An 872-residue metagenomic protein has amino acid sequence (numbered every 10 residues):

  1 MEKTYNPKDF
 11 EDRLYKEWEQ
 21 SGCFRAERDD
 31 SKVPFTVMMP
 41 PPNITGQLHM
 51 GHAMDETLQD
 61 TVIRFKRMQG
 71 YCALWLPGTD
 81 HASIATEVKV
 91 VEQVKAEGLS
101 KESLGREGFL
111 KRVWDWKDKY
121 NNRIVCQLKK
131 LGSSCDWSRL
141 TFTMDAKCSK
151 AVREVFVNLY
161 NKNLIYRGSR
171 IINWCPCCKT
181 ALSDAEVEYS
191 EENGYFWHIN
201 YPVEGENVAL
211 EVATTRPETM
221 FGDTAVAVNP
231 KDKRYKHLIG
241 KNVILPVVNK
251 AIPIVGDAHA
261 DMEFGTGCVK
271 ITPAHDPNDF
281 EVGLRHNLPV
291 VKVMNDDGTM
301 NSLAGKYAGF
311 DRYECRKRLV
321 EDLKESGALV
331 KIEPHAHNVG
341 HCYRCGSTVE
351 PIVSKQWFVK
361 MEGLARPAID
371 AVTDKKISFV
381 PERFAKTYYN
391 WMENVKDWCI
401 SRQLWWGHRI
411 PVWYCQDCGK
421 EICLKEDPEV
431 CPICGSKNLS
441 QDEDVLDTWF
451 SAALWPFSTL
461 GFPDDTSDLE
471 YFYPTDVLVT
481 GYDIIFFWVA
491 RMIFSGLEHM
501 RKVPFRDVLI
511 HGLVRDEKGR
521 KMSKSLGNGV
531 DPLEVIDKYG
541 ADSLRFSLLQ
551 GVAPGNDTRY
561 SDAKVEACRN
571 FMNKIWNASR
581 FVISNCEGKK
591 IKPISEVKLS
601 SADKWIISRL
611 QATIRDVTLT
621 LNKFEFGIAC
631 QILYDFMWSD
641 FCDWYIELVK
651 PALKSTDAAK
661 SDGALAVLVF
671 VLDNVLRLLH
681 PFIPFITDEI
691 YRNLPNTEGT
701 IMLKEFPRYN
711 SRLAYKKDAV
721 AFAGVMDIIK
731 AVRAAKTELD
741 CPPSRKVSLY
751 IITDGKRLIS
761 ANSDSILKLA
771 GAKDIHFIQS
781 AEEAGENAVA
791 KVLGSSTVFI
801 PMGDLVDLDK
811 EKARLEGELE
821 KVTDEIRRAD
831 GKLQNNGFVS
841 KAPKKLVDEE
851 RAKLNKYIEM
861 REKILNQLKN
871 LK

Functional and structural regions predicted by a protein language model:
M1-K231, T272-R285, P289-A304, A328-A368 (+7 more regions): N-terminal, positively charged nucleic-acid-binding surface of large information/translation enzymes
M1-N6, D370-E382: Short, contiguous pre-domain boundary segments
S31-M39, T61, E97-L99, V125-G132 (+9 more regions): Active-site-adjacent bridging/hinge elements
G51-I63, G70, T79-D80, C148-A151 (+8 more regions): Structured ligand/cofactor/substrate-binding pocket environments in proteins
C178, V248, C345, Q416-C418 (+1 more regions): Short Cys/His-rich metal-coordination motifs, predominantly Zn2+-binding knuckles/fingers
W197-E204, K241-P246, G340-Y343, W413 (+1 more regions): Short acidic-hydrophobic surface loop/beta-edge motif
H198, N390-F450, L454, E498-A541 (+1 more regions): Feature 926 captures the class I aminoacyl-tRNA synthetase adenylation module centered on the KMSKS loop
K324-C345, P428-E429, I433-D444: Short acidic, Pro/Gly- and aromatic-enriched capping/linker segments at domain boundaries
